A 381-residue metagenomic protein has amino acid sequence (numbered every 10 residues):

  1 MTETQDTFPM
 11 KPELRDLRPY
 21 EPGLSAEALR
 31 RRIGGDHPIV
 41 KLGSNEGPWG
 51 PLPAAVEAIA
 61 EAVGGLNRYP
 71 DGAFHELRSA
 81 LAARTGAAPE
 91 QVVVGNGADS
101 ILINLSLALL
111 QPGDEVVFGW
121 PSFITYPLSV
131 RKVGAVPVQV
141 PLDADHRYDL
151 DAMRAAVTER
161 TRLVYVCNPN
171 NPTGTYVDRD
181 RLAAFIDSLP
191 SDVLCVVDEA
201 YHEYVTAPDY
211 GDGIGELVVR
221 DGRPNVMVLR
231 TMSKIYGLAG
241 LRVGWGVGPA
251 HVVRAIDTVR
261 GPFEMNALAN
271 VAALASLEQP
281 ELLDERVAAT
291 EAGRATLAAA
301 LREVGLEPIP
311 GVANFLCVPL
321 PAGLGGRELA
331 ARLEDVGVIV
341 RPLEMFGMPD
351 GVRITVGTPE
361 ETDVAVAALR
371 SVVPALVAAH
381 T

Functional and structural regions predicted by a protein language model:
T2, R332-R341, M345-T381: PLP-dependent enzyme catalytic core of the Aspartate aminotransferase-like
T2-G97, N104, L376: N-terminal small-domain helix-loop-helix segment of the aminotransferase-like
L52, A73, N225-I309: PLP-dependent aminotransferase class I/II
A88-V92, P112-E115, R160, D192 (+3 more regions): Short acidic capping loops at alpha-helix termini that bridge into adjacent secondary structure
A108-V166: PLP-dependent aminotransferase-like
R131, L150-E159, P172-C195, E199-I235: Active-site pre-lysine segment of PLP-dependent enzymes
E291, E303-V336, V352, T381: Conserved PLP-binding catalytic core of the aspartate aminotransferase-like
